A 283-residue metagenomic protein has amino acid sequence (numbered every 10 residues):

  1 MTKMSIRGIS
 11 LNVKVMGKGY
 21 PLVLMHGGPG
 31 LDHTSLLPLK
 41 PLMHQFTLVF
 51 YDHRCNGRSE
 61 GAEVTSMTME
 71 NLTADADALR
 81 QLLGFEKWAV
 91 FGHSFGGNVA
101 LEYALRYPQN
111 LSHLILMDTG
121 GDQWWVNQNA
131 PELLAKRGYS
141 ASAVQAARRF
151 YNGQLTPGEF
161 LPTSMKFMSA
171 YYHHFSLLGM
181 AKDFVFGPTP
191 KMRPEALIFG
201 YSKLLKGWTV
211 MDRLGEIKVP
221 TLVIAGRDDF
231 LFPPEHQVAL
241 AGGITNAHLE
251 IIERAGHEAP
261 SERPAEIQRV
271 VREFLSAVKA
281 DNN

Functional and structural regions predicted by a protein language model:
R7-G61, T65, L79-R80: Conserved HGGG/HGGXW glycine-rich cap/lid loop of the alpha/beta-hydrolase fold
F50-F95, R269: Active-site loop/oxyanion-hole signature of alpha/beta-hydrolase fold enzymes
E86-A130: Conserved hydrolase catalytic core segment
L114-G153: Flexible "cap/lid" loop of the alpha/beta hydrolase fold
A146-D212, V219: Alpha/beta-hydrolase
I217, V223-A225: Short beta-strand/loop motif that positions the catalytic acidic residue of the alpha/beta-hydrolase fold
F230-H236: Conserved alpha/beta-hydrolase "acid-adjacent" motif
A247-N283: Catalytic active-site module of serine/aspartate enzymes centered on a nucleophile-bearing elbow/loop
